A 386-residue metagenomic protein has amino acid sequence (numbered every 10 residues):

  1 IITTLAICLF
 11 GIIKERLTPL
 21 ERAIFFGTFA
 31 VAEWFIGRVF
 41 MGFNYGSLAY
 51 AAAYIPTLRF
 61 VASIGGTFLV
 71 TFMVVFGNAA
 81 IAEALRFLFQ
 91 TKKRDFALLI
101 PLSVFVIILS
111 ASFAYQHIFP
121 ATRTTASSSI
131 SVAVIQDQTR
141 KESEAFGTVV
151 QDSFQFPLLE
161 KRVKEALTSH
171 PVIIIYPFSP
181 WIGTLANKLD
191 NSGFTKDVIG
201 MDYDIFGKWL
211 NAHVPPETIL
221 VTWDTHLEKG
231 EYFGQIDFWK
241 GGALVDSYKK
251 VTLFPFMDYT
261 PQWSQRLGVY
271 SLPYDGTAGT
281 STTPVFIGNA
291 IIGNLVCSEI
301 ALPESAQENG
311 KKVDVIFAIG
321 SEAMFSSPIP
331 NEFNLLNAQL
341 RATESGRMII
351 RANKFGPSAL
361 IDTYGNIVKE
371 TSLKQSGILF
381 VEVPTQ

Functional and structural regions predicted by a protein language model:
I1-P120, I319, S327-P328, A338-R341 (+4 more regions): Membrane-embedded alpha-helical bundles of multi-pass enzymes that act on lipidic or dolichyl-linked glycan substrates
C8, V134, I236-F238, S247 (+3 more regions): Conserved hydrophobic/aromatic beta-strand scaffold that supports enzyme active sites
F10, K14, A82, R86 (+6 more regions): Generic structural signal for well-ordered alpha-helical scaffold segments
G27, T168, V172-I175, S179-W181 (+5 more regions): CN hydrolase (nitrilase-like) catalytic-core segments centered on the catalytic cysteine and neighboring Lys/Glu
T28, F35-G65, P215, K229-E304: Active-site catalytic loop in hydrolytic enzyme cores
A52, Q136-Q138, D224, Y248 (+3 more regions): Residues at the C-termini of beta-strands that transition into short coil/loop
Y115-P255, V285-N289, S298, Q307: Soluble catalytic regions of membrane-associated enzymes that act on cell-envelope and secretory-pathway components
